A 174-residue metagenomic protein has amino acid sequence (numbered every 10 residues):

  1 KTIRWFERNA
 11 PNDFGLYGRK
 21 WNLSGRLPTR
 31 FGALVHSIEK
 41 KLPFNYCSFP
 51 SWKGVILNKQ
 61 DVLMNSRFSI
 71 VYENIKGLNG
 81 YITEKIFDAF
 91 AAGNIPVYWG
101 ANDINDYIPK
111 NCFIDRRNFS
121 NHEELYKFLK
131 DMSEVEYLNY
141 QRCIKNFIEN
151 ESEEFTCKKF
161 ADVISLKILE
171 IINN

Functional and structural regions predicted by a protein language model:
K1-I114, E136, E151-S152, V163-N173: Nucleotide-sugar donor-binding catalytic core of glycosyltransferases
D106, N111-F128: Change "using UDP/GDP/dTDP sugars" to "using nucleotide sugars
H122-N174: C-terminal amphipathic helix plus adjacent low-complexity, charged tail appended to glycosyltransferase catalytic
